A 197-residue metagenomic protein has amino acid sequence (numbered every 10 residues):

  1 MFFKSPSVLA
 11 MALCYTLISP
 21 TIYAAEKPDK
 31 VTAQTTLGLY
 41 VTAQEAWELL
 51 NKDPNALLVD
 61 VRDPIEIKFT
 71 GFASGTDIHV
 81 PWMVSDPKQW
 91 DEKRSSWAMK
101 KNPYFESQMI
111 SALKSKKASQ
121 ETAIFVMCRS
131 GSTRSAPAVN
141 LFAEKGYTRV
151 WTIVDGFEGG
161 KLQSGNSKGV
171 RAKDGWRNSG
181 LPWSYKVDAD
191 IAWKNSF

Functional and structural regions predicted by a protein language model:
M1-L9: Extended alpha-helical regions
F2-F3, I22-K52, K68-A123, T133-F197: Rhodanese-like catalytic fold shared by cysteine-dependent sulfurtransferases and DSP/PTP-type phosphatases
V8-P20: Bacterial N-terminal signal peptides
L57-R62, V80: Short hydrophobic beta-strand that contains or immediately precedes a catalytic carboxylate
I65: Glycine-rich nucleotide phosphate-binding loop and flanking beta-alpha elements of Rossmann-like dinucleotide-binding
M127-C128: Short, surface-exposed ligand- or partner-binding patches at beta-edge/loop junctions that are enriched in aromatics
